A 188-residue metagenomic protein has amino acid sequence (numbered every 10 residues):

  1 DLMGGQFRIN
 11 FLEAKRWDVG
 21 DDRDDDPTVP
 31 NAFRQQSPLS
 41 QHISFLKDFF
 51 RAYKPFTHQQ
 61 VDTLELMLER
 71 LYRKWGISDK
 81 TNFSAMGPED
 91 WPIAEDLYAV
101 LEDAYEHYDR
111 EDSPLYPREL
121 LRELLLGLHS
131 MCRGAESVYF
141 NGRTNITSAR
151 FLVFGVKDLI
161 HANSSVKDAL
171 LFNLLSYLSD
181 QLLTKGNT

Functional and structural regions predicted by a protein language model:
D1-T188: P-loop NTPase motor domains
